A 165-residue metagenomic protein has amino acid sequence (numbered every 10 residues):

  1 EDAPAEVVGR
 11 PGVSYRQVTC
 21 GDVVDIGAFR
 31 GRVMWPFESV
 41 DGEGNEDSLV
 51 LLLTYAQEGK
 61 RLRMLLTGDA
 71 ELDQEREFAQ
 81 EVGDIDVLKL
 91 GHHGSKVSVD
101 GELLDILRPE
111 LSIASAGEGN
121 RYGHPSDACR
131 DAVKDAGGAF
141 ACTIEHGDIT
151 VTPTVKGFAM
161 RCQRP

Functional and structural regions predicted by a protein language model:
E1-P165: Non-globular, low-confidence helical/coil segments that flank catalytic cores
